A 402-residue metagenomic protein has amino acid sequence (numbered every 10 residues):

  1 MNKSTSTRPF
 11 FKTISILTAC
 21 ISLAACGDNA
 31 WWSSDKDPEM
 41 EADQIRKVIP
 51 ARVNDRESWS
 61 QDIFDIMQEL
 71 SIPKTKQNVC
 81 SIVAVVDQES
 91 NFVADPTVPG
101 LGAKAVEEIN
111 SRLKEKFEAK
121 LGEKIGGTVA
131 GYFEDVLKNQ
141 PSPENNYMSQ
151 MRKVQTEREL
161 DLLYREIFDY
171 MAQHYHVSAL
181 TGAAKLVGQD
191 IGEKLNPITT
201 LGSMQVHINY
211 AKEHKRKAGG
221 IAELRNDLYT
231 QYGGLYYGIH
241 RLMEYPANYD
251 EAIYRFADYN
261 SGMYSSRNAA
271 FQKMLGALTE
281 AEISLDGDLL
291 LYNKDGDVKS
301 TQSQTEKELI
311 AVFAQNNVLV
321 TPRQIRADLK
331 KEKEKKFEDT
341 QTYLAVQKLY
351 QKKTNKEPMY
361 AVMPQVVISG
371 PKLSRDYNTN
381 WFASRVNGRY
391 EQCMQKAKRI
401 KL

Functional and structural regions predicted by a protein language model:
N2, A24-L402: Cell-wall glycan-active module
N2-S15: Bacterial N-terminal signal peptides that target proteins for export
I14-S22: Bacterial N-terminal signal peptides
